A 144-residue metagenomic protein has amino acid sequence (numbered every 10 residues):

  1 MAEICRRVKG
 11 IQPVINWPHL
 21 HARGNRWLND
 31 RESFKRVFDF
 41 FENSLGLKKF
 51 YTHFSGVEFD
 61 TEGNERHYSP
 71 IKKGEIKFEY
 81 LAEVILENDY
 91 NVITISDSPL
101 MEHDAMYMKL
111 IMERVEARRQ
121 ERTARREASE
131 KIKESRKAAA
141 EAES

Functional and structural regions predicted by a protein language model:
M1-N64: Acidic/histidine-rich catalytic cores of soluble enzymes
D30-S33, S69-I71, M112-E113: Short, hinge-like loop/turn segments at secondary-structure boundaries
F34-S44, K72-E87: A short, acidic, amphipathic alpha-helical segment used as a generic capping/interface helix at domain edges
Y51-S55, V92-S98: Conserved active-site loop/cleft motifs that coordinate metal ions or position small ligands
G63-G74: Glycine-rich phosphate-binding "P-loop"
S98-H103, R126-E130: Catalytic cores of phosphodiester-bond-cleaving enzymes
E102-E121: C-terminal helical cap(s) of enzyme catalytic domains, especially alpha/beta-barrels
K137-S144: Long, low-complexity, intrinsically disordered segments
